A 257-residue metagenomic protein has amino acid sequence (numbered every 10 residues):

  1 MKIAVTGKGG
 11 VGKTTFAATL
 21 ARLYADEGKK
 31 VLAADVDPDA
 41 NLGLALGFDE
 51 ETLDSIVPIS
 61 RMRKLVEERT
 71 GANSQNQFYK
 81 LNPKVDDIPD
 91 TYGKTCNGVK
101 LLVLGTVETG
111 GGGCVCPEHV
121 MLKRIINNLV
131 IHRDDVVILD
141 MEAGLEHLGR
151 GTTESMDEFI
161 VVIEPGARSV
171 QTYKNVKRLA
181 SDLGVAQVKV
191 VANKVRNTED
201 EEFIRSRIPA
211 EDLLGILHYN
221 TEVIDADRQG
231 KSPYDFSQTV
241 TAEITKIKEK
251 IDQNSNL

Functional and structural regions predicted by a protein language model:
K2, K30, L101, V136-I138 (+1 more regions): Residue-level preference for the first positions of well-ordered beta-strands
K2-P38: Walker A/P-loop phosphate-binding motif and the immediately C-terminal alpha-helix
T19, D26-E27, P117-I216, T221-D225: Conserved catalytic-core segment of NTP-binding enzymes
L23-N97: N-terminal phosphate/diphosphate-binding loop that engages ATP/GTP or pyrophosphate donors across diverse enzyme folds
A33, V99-L101, L213-I216: Conserved beta-strand scaffold positions in the cores of enzyme catalytic domains, especially in NTP/NDP-utilizing
Y79-Y92, K100-V137: Cytosolic-facing regulatory segments adjacent to core modules
D227-T239: C-terminal boundary of histidine-terminating zinc-finger modules
E243-L257: C-terminal alpha-helix
